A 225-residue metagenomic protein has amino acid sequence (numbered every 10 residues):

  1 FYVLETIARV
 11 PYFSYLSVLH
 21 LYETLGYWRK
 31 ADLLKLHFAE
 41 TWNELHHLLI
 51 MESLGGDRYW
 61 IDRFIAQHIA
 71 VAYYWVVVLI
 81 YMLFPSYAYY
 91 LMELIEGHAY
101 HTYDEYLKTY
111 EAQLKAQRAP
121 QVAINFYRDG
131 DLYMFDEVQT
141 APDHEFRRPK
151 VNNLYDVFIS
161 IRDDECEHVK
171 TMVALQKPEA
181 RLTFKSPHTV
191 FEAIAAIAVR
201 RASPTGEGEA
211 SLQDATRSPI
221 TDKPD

Functional and structural regions predicted by a protein language model:
F1-D225: Non-heme di-metal
